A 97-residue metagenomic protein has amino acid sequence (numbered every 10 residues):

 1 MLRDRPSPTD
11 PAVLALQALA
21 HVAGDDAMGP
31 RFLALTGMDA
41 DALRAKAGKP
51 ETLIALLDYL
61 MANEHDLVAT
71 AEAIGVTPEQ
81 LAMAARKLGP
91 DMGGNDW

Functional and structural regions predicted by a protein language model:
M1-W97: Metal- and O2-centered redox machinery and metal/ROS homeostasis
